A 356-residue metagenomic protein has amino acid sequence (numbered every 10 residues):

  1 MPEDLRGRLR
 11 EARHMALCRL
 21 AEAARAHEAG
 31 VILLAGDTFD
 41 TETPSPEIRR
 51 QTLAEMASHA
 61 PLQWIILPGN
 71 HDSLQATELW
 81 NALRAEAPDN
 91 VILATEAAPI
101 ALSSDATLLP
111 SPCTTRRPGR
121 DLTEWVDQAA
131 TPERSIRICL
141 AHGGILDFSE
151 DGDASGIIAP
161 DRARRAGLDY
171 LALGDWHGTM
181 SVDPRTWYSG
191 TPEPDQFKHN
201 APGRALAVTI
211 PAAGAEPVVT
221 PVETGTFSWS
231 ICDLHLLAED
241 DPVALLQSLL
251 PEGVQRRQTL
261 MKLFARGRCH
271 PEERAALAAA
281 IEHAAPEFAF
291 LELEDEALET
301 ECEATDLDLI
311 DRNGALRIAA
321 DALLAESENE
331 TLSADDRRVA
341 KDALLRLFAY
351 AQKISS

Functional and structural regions predicted by a protein language model:
M1-Q51, T131, R338-A343, Y350-S356: N-terminal active-site segment of His-dependent metallophosphoesterases
D4-E11, D40, T107-P112, G225-D241: Acidic/glycine-enriched edge-of-secondary-structure segments
A26-E28, A130-R134, A212, G253-R256: Glycine-rich phosphate-binding loop signature in dinucleotide/nucleotide-binding domains
E28, S135, G167, R257-T259 (+1 more regions): Short loop/turn motifs at secondary-structure junctions
V31, D40-W187, T191-Q196, P202: His/Asp/Glu-rich metal-coordinating catalytic cores of metallo-dependent phosphodiesterases/hydrolases acting on
A212-S356: Accessory, non-catalytic peripheral segments of nucleic-acid enzymes
